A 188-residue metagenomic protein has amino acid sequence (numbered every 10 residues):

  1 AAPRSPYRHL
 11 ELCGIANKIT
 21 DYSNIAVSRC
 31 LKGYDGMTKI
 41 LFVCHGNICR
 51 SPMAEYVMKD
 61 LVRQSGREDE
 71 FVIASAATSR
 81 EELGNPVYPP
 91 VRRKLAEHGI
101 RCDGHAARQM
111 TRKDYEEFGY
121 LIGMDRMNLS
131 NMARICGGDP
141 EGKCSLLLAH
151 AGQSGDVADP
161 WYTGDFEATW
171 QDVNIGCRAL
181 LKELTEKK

Functional and structural regions predicted by a protein language model:
A2-H9: Extreme N-terminal basic, low-complexity initiation segments that serve as generic localization/processing leaders
L12: Cationic, low-complexity basic patches in intrinsically disordered or flexible, solvent-exposed regions
A16-G36: Short, Lys/Arg-enriched N-terminal segments with co-localized hydrophobic residues within the first ~10-30 amino acids
L31-E117, K182-K188: Conserved active-site segments centered on acidic
S51, M124-D125: Replace "coordinates the UDP/GDP/TDP-sugar" with "coordinates nucleotide-activated sugar donors
Y120, R126-K188: Phosphate-binding/catalytic loops
